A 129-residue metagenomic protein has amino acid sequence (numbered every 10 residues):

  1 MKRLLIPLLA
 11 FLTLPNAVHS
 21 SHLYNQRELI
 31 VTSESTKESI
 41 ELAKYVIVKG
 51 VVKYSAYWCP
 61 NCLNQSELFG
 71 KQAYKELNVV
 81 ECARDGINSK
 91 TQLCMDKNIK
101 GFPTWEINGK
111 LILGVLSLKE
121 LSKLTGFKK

Functional and structural regions predicted by a protein language model:
L4-L12: Sec-dependent N-terminal signal peptides
L14-A17: C-terminal segment of classical bacterial N-terminal signal peptides
S20-K44: N-terminal leader/targeting and pre-domain segments
S35-E76: Local sequence-structure signature of Cys/Sec-based thiol-disulfide redox active-site neighborhoods
V52-S55, N78-V80, T104-E106, L111: Structural recognition of the beta-strand scaffold that forms the well-ordered cores of secreted hydrolase catalytic
R84-L93: Structural microenvironment flanking redox-active thiols in thiol-disulfide oxidoreductases
M95-E106: Structural micro-motif
E106-K129: Non-catalytic, surface beta->alpha helical segment in thiol-disulfide oxidoreductase systems
